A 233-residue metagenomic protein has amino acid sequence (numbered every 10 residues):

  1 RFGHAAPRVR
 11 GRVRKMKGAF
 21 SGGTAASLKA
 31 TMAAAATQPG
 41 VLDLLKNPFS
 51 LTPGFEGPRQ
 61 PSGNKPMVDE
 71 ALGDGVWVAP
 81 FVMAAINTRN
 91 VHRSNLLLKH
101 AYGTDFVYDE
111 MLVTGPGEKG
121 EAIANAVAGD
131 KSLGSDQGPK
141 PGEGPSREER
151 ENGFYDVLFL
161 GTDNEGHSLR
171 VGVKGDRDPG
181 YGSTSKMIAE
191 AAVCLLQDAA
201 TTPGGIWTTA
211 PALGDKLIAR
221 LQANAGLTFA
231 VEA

Functional and structural regions predicted by a protein language model:
R1-A233: C-terminal catalytic/substrate-binding lobe primarily of soluble NAD(P)-dependent oxidoreductases
